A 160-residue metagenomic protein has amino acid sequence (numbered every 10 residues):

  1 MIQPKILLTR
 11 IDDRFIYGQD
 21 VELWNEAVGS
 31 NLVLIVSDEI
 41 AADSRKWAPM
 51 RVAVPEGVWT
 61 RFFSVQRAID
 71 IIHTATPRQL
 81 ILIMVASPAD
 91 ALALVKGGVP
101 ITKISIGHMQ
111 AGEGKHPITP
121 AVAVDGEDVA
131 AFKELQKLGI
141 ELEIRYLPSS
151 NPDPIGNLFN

Functional and structural regions predicted by a protein language model:
M1-K5, G112-K115: Gly-rich Lys/Arg/Thr-decorated short loops/hinges at beta-loop-alpha junctions or inter-strand turns that position
I2-V54, W59: Long, hydrophobic N-terminal alpha-helical segment
K5-T9, N31-L34, W59-R61, Q79-I83 (+2 more regions): Structural motif
V21-E22, A91, F132: Generic hydrophobic/aromatic pocket-lining and core-packing "Φ" positions
A41-D43, A68-I69, D90, A111-G114: Short gly/pro/ser/thr-enriched loop/turn and capping motifs at secondary-structure boundaries
R51-A53, Q79, A121-V122: Short, hinge-like loop/turn segments at secondary-structure boundaries
R61-G107: Ordered, amphipathic secondary-structure segments that act as subunit-interaction surfaces in large macromolecular
G97, T102-N160: Glycine-rich, aromatic-bearing surface loops/beta-hairpins
